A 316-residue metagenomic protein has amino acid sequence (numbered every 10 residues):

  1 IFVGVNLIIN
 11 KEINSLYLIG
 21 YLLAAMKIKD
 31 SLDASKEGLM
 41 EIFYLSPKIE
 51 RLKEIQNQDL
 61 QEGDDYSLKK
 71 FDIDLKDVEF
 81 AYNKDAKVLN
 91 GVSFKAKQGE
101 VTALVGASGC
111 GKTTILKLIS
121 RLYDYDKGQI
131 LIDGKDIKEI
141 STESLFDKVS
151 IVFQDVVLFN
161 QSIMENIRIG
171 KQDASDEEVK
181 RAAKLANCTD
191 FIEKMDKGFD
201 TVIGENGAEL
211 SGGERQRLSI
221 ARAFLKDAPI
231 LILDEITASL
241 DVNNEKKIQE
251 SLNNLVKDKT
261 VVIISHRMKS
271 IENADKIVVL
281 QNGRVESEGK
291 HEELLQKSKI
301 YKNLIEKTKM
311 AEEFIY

Functional and structural regions predicted by a protein language model:
I1-A25: A hydrophobic transmembrane-helix motif
L22, K29, F146: Conserved catalytic core of two-component sensor histidine kinases
K27-I55: Cytosolic ends of transmembrane helices, especially the final helix of ABC transmembrane type-1 domains
L52, Q56-L68, L294: Pre-NBD coupling/linker segments of ABC/ABC-like ATPases
L68-Y316: ABC-type nucleotide-binding domain
